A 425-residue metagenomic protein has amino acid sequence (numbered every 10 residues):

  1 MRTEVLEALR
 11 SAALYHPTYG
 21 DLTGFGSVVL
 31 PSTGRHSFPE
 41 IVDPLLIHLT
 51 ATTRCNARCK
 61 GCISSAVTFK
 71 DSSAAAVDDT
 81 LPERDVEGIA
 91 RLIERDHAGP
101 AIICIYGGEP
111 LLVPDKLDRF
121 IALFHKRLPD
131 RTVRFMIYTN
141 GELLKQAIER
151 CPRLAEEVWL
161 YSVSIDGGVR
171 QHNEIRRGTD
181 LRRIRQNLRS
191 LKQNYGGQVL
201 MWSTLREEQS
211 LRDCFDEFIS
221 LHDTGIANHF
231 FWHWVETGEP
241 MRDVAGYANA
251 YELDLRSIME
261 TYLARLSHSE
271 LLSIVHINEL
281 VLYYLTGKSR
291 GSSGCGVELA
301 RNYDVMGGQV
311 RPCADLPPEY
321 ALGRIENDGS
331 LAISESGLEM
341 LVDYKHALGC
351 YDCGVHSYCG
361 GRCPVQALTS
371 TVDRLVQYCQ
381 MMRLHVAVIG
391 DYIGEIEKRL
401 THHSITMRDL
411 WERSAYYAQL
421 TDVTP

Functional and structural regions predicted by a protein language model:
M1-E4, S273-L384: Accessory C-terminal segments flanking Radical SAM cores
M1-F38, H346-P425: Radical SAM enzyme core and accessory elements
V5-E149, E157-W159: Conserved alpha-helical substructure of the radical SAM core
A51-T53, I63-S65, G108, V163-G168 (+2 more regions): Short loop/turn segments at strand-loop or loop-helix junctions that form parts of catalytic or ligand-binding pockets
R54-N56, P110, E142-L143, G168 (+5 more regions): Short, solvent-exposed loop/turn segments at secondary-structure junctions
T68, A74-D79, N173-D180, T369: Short glycine-enriched, charge-decorated loop/helix-capping segments at active-site entrances that position
V86, A90-C104, V113-E236: Radical SAM/AdoMet-radical enzyme domain recognition
I175-R185, R189-R311, P317-R324: Radical SAM enzyme [4Fe-4S]-AdoMet core and its adjacent flexible, acidic and glycine-rich loops/tails across
